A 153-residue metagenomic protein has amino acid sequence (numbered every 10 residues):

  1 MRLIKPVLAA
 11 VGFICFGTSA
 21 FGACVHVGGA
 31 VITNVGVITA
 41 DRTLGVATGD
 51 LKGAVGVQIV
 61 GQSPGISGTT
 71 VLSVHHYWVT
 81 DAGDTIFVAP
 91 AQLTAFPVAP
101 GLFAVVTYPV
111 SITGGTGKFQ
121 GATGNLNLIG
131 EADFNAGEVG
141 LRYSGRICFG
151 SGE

Functional and structural regions predicted by a protein language model:
M1-L8: Bacterial N-terminal signal peptides that target proteins for export
L8-G17: Bacterial N-terminal signal peptides
F21-E153: Beta-strand-enriched cores of mature, soluble protein domains
